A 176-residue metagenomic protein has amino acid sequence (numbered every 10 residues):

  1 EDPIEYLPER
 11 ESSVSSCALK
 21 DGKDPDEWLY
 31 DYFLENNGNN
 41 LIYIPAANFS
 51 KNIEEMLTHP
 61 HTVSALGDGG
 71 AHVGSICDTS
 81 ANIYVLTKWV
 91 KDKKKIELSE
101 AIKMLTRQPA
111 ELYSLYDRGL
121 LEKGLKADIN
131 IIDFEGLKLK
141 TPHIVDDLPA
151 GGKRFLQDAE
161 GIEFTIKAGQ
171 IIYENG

Functional and structural regions predicted by a protein language model:
E1-K94: Active-site neighborhoods of metal-dependent hydrolases
L7-P8, A110, R154-Q157: Short loop/turn motifs at secondary-structure junctions and domain boundaries
G22, D68, L86, A101 (+4 more regions): Hydrophobic, well-ordered secondary-structure elements that form the walls of internal hydrophobic environments
D26-F33, L98-T106, L121: Short, well-structured alpha-helical segments that form the helix of a local strand-helix-strand
W28, N175-G176: Short linear motifs in exposed loops
E35-N40, A71-G74, P109-L112, L137-K140 (+1 more regions): Flexible loop/turn segments at secondary-structure boundaries
N40-I53, S99-I102, A110-I144: Acidic, glycine-enriched loop/beta-strand segments at the rims of small-molecule binding/catalytic pockets
E55-T62, G67, T79-A81, N130-N175: C-terminal cap of metal-dependent C-N hydrolases
